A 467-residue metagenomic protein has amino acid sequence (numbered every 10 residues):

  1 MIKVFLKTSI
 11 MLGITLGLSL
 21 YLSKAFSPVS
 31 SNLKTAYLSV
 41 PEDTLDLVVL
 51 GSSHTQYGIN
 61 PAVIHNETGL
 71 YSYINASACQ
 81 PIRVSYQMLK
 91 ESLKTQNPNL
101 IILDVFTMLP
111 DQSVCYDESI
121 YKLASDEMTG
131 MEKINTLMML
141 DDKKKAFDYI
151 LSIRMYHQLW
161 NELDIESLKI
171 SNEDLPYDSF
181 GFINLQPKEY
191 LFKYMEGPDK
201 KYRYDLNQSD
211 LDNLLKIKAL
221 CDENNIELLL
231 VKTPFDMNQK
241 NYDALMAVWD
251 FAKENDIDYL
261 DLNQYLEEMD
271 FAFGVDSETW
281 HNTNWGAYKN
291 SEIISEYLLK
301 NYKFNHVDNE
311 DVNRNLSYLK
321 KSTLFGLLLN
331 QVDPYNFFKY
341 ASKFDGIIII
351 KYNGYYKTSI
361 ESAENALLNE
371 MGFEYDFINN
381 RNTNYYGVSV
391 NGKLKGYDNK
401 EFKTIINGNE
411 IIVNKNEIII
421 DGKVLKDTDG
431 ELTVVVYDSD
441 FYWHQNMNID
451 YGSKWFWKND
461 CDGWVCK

Functional and structural regions predicted by a protein language model:
K3-K24: Hydrophobic membrane-insertion alpha-helices, especially the h-region of bacterial N-terminal signal peptides
A25-T44: Alpha-helical transmembrane signal-anchor/signal-peptide segments
L47-G51, N282: Short hydrophobic beta-strand that contains or immediately precedes a catalytic carboxylate
L50, H54-M139: Membrane-embedded segments
L100-P110, S171-E268: Conserved, well-ordered alpha-helix/loop/beta-strand core segments that scaffold catalytic motifs
E118-N224, H306-F325: Secreted/periplasmic serine-hydrolase-like ester/acetyl group-modifying domain
Y242-N313: C-terminal regions of proteins
F325-K467: Short acidic-hydrophobic catalytic motif
